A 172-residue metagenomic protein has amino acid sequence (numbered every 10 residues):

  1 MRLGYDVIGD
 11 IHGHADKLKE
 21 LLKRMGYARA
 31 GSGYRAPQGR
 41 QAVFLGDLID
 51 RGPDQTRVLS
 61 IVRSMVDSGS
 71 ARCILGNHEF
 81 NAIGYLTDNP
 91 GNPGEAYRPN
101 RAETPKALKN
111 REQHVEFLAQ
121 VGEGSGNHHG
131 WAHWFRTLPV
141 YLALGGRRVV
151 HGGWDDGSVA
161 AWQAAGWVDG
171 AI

Functional and structural regions predicted by a protein language model:
M1-I61: N-terminal active-site segment of His-dependent metallophosphoesterases
G52-L59, S64-I172: Active-site neighborhood of divalent metal-dependent phosphoester bond hydrolases
